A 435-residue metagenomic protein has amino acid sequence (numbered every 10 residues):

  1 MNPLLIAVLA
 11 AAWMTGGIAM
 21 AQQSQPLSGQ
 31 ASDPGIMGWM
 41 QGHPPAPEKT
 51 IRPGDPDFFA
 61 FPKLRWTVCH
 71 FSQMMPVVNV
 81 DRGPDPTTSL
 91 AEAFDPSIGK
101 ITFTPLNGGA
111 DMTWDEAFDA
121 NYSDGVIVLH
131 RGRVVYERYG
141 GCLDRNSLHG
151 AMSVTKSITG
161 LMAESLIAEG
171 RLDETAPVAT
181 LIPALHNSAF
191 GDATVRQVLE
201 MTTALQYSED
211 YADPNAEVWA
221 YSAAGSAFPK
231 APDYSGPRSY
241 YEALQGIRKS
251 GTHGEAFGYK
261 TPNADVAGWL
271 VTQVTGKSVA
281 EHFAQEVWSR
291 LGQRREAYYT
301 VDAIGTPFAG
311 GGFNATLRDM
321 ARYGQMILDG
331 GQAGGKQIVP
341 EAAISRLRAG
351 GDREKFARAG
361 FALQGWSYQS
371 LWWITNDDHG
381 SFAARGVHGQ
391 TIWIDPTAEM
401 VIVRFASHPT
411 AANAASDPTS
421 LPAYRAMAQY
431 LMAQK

Functional and structural regions predicted by a protein language model:
A19-L143, E200, A204, A243 (+1 more regions): N-terminal leader/targeting segments and the immediately adjacent pre-domain N-terminus
Q22-A46, S381-K435: Structured C-terminal helix/loop/strand segments within mature extracytoplasmic catalytic/sensor domains
E116-G125, G140-R171, T175-A189, A193 (+2 more regions): Short active-site loop at a secondary-structure junction that contains or immediately precedes the catalytic residue(s)
G132, G150-T175, V198, A267-V271 (+1 more regions): Active-site SXXK
E137-Y139, R145-N146, D210-A212, A224-I304: Catalytic-site signature segments of enzymes, centered on catalytic residues
A168-D210, G246, P262, V274-G311 (+1 more regions): Active-site helix/loop module of the DD-peptidase/beta-lactamase fold, centered on the serine-lysine SxxK catalytic
M201, P262-L270, G311-Q332, Q390-S407: Active-site-proximal alpha-helical segments within enzyme catalytic domains
R238, R294-A297, R346-V401: Active-site Gly/Thr loop motif
